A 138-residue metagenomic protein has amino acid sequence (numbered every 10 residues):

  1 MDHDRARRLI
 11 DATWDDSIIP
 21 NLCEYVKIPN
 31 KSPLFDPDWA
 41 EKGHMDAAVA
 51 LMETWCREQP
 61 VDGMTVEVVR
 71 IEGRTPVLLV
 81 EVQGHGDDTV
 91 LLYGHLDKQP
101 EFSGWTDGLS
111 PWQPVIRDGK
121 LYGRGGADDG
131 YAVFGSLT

Functional and structural regions predicted by a protein language model:
D2-G126: Acidic/His- and Gly-rich active-site-bordering loop/insert found across diverse amide/peptide-bond hydrolases
L121, G125-T138: Acidic/histidine-rich catalytic neighborhood of metal-dependent amide-processing enzymes
